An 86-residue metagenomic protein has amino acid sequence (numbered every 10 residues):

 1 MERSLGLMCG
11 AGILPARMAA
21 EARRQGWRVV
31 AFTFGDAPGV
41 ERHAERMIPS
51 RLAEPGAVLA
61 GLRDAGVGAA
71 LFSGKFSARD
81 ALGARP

Functional and structural regions predicted by a protein language model:
M1, A22-R23, G39-E41, G61-A65: Solvent-exposed alpha-helices and their adjacent loops that cap or buttress functional pockets in soluble metabolic
R3, E45, G68: Conserved acidic residues
R3-F34: N-terminal basic/disordered segments at the start of proteins
G6, V30-F32, I48-P49, A70-F72: Short, conserved beta-strand segments within well-ordered enzyme catalytic domains that often line or immediately flank
C9, I13-R17, S50-A57, A65: Conserved active-site and cofactor/substrate-binding residues in soluble primary-metabolism enzymes
R17-M18, E41, A81-G83: Short glycine-/acidic-enriched loop or helix-start segments at secondary-structure transitions that form or flank
F34-A53: N-terminal beta-loop-helix "entrance" segment that forms/cooperates in small-molecule cofactor or anionic ligand
P55-P86: N-terminal glycine-rich phosphate/adenylate-binding segment common to multiple enzyme folds
